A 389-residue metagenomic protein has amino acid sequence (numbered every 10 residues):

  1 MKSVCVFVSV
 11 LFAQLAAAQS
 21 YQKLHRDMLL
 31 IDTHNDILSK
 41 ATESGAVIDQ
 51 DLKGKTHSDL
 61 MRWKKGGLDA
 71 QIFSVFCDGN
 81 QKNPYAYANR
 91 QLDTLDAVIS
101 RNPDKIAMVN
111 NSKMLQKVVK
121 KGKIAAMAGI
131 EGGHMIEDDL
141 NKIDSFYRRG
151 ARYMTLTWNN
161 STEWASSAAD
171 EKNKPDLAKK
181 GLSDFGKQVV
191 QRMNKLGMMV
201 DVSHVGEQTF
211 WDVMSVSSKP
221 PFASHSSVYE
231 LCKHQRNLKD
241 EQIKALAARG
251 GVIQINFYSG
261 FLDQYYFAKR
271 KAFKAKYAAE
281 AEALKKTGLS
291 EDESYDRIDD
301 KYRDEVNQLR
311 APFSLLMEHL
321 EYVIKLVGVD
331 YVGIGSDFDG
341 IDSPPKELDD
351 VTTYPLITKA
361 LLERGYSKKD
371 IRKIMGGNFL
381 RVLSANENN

Functional and structural regions predicted by a protein language model:
M1-Y21: Bacterial Sec-dependent N-terminal signal peptides
S9, P220, G251-V252: Conserved active-site beta-strand-loop modules that form the wall/rim of enzyme catalytic pockets and either contain
A18-L177, Y229, K233-N389: N-terminal hydrophobic targeting/anchoring segments and the immediately downstream early-domain regions of hydrolases
D139-I143, A169, G206-S217: Distinct, well-ordered alpha-helical segments
A178-F185, D201-G206, L238: Short, contiguous, pocket-lining structural segments that sit at or immediately flank catalytic/ligand-binding sites
A178-M193, V213-A223, I357: Alpha-helix-loop-beta-strand connector modules within alpha/beta enzyme cores
Q188-V202, Q208-T209, Q242-G251: Substrate-binding cleft of carbohydrate-active enzyme catalytic domains
K219, V228-Y229: Charged catalytic cores and adjacent phosphate/nucleic-acid-binding surfaces used for phosphate/nucleic-acid chemistry
